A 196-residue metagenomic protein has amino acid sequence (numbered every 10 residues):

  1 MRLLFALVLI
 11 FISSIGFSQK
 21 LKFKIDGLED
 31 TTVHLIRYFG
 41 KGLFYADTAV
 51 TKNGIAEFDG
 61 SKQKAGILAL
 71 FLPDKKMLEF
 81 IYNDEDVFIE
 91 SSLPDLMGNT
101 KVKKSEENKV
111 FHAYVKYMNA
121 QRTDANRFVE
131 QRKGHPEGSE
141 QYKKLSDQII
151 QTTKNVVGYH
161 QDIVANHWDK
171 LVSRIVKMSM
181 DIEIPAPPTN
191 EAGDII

Functional and structural regions predicted by a protein language model:
M1-K24: Bacterial Sec-dependent N-terminal signal peptides
Q19-W168, I175-S179, E183-I195: A non-transmembrane, solvent-exposed segment enriched in polar/low-complexity residues
